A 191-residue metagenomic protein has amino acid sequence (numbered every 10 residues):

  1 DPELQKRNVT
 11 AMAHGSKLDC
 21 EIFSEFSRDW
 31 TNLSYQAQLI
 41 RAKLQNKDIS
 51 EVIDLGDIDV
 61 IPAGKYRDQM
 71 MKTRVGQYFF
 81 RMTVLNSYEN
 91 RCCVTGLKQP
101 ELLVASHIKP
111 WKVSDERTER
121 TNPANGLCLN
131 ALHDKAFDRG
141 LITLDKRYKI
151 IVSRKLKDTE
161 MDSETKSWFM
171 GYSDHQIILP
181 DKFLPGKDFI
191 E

Functional and structural regions predicted by a protein language model:
D1-I53, V60-I61, R147-S153, T159-M161 (+1 more regions): Mixed-charge, low-complexity interaction segments
A11-A13, A37, A42, A63 (+5 more regions): A sequence-composition feature that detects small, non-aromatic residues
R28, N32-M82, N86, N90-S106: A short mid-domain helix/strand-loop element embedded in enzyme catalytic domains that forms or borders the active-site
Q69, V75, F79, L97-P100 (+1 more regions): A detector for short metal-coordination/catalytic motifs
